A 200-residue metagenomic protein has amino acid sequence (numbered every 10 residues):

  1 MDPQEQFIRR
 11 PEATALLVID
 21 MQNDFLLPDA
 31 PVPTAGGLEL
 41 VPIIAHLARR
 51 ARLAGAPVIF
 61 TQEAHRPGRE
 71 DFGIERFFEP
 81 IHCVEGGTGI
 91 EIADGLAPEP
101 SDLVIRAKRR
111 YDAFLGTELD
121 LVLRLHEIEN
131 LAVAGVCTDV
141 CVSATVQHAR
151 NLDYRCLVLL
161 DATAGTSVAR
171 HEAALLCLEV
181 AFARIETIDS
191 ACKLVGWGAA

Functional and structural regions predicted by a protein language model:
M1-L103, L194-A200: Active-site acidic carboxylates
L53-A56, E127, D153: Glycine-centered short loops/turns at secondary-structure junctions
E75-E79, R150-N151, A173-C177: Short, hinge-like loop/turn segments at secondary-structure boundaries
A93-V136: Internal catalytic-core helix/loop-beta-alpha segment that presents or stabilizes conserved functional determinants
A132-G135, D153-V168: A short glycine-rich beta-strand->turn/loop micro-motif centered on a GG-aromatic cluster
V142-L152: Short Gly/Thr/Asp-enriched flexible loops that form oxyanion-binding sites at enzyme active sites
G165-V180: Active-site-proximal loop->helix
F182-A200: A charged, well-structured terminal subsegment
